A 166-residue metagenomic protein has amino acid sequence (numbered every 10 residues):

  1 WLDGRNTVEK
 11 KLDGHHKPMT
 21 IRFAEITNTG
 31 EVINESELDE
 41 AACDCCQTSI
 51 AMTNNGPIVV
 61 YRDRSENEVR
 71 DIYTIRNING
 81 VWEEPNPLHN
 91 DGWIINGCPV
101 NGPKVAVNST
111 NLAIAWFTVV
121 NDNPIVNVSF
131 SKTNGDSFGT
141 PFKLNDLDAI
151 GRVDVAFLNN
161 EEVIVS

Functional and structural regions predicted by a protein language model:
W1-S166: Extracellular, repeat-based ectodomains that mediate carbohydrate processing or recognition
